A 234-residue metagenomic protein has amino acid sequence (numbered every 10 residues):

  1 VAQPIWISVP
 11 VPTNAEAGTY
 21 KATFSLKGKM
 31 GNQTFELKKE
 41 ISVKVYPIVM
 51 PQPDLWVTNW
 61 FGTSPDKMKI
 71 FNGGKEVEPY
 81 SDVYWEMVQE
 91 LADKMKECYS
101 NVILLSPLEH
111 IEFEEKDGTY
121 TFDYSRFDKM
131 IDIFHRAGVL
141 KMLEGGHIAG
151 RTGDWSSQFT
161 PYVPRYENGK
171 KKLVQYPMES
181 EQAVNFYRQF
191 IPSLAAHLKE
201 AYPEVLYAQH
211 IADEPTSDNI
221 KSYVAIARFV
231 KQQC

Functional and structural regions predicted by a protein language model:
V1-T34: Ligand-binding face of N-terminal immunoglobulin V-set domains in extracellular IgSF glycoproteins
P10, K21-G28, E40-Q233: Aromatic-lined carbohydrate-binding surfaces of glycoside hydrolases
E36-K38: Short Trp-Ser/Thr-centered turn/loop motifs at beta-strand boundaries
